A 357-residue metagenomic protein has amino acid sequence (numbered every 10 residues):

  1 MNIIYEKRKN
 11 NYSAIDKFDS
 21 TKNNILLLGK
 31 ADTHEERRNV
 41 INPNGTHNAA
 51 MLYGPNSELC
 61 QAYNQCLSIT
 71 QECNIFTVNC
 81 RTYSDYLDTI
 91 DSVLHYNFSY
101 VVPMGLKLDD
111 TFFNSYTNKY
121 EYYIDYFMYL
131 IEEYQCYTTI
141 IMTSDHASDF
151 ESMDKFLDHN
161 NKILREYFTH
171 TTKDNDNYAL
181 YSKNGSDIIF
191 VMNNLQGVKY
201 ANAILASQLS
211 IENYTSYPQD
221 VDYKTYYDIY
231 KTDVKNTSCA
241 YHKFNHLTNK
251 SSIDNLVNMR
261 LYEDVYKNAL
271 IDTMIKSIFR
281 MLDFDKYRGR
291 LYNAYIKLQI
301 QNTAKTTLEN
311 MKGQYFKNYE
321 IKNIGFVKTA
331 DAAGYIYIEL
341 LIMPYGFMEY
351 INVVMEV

Functional and structural regions predicted by a protein language model:
M1-L52, S57, Y63-I300, T307 (+1 more regions): A glycine- and small-residue-enriched flexible loop/hinge signal that marks low-structured segments
G325-V357: C-terminal edge-of-domain segments
